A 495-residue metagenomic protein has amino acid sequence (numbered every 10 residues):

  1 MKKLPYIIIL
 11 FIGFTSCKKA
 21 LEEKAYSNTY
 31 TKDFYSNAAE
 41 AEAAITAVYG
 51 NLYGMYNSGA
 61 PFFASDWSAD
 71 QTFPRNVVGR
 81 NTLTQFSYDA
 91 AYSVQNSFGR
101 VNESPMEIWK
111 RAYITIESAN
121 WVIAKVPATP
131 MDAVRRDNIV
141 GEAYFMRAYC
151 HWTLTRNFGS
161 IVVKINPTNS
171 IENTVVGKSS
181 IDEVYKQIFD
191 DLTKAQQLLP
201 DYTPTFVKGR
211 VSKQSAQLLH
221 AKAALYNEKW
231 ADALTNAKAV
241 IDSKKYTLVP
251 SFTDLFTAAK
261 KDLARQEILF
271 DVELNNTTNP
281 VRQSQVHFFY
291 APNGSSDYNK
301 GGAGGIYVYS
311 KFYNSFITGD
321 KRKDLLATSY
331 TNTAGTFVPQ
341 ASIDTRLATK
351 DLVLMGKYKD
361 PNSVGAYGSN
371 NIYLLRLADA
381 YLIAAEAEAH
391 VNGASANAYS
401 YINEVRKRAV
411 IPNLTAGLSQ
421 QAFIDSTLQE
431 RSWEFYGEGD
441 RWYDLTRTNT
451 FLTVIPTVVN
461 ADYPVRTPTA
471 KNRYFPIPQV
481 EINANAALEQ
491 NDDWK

Functional and structural regions predicted by a protein language model:
M1-S27: Bacterial Sec-dependent N-terminal signal peptides
S16-K18, E23, Y35-A38, G54-N57 (+10 more regions): Long, intrinsically disordered, low-complexity segments
N37, E42, T46, G50-Y56 (+7 more regions): Conserved, well-structured interaction surfaces
L83-F98, N314-R376: Flexible, polar/acidic helix-loop-strand segments at domain edges
W230, A394-S395: TPR-repeat structural position
